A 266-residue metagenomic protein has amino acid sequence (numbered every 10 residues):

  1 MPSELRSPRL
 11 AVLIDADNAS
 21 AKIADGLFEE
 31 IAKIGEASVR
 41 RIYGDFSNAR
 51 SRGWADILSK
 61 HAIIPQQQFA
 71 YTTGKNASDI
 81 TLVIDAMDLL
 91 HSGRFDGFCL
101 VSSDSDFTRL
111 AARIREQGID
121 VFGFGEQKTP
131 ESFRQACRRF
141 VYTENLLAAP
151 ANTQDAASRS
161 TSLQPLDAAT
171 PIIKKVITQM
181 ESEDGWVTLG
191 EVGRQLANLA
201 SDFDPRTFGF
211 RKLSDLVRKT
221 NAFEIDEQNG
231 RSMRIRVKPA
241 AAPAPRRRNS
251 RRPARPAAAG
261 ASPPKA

Functional and structural regions predicted by a protein language model:
M1-H91, D120: Domain-level signal for Mg2+-assisted phosphodiester chemistry and nucleotide/NA-binding surfaces in nucleic-acid
L13, Y43, D96-S103, L110 (+2 more regions): Acidic beta-strand-to-loop metal/phosphate-binding motif
A16, A21, R40, T108-A112 (+2 more regions): P-loop/Walker A NTP-binding module and the surrounding RecA-like catalytic core of P-loop NTPases
R50-A55, G125-R134: Short, glycine/polar-rich helix-capping loops at beta-to-alpha or helix-loop-helix junctions that flank or form
H61, Q117, Q135-C137: Short, structured coil segments at secondary-structure junctions
P65, F98, R139-V141: Short, well-ordered beta-strand core segments
R134-A151: Conserved phosphate-handling catalytic cores of large alpha/beta enzymes
A156-A266: N-terminal regulatory modules in eukaryotic regulatory proteins
